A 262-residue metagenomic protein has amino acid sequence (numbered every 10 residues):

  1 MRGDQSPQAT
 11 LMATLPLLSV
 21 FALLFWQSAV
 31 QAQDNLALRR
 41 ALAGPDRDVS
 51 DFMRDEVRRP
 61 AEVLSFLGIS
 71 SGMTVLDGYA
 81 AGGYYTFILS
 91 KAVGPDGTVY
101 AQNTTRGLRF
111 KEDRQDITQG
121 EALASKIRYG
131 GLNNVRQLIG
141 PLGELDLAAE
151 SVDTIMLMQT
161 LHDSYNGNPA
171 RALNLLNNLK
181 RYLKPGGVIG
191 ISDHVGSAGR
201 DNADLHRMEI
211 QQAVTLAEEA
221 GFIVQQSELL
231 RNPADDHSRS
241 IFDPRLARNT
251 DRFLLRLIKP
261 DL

Functional and structural regions predicted by a protein language model:
L38-L64: Class I SAM-dependent methyltransferase Rossmann-like catalytic core, especially the SAM/SAH-binding loop
G72-A81: Conserved class I S-adenosyl-L-methionine
S90, R171-P185: A short glycine-rich, Lys/Arg-flanked "PGG" loop and its adjoining helix->strand segment in the class I
R114-E144: S-adenosyl-L-methionine
L132, L145-I155: A short acidic, Gly/Pro-enriched loop at the edge of an enzyme's catalytic core that lines a small-molecule cofactor
L142, D153-A170: A short SAM/SAH-binding and catalytic strip from SAM-dependent methyltransferases
G186-H194: Conserved beta-strand signature within the Rossmann-like core of class I S-adenosyl-L-methionine
H237-L262: Core SAM-dependent methyltransferase catalytic element
